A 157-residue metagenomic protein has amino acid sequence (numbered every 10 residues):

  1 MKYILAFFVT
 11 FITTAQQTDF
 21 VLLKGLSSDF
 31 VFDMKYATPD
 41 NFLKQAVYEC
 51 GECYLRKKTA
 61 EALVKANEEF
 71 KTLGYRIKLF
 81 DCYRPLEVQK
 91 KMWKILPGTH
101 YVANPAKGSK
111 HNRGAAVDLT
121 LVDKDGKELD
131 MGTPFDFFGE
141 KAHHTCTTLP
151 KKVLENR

Functional and structural regions predicted by a protein language model:
Y3-I12: Sec-dependent N-terminal signal peptides
A15-F80, I95, T99-R157: Extracytoplasmic cell-surface/polysaccharide-interacting catalytic and binding patches
P85: Segments that shape or occlude catalytic/ligand-binding pockets
V88: Short, well-ordered surface patches within globular domains
M92: Short active-site loop/helix that positions an aromatic residue
